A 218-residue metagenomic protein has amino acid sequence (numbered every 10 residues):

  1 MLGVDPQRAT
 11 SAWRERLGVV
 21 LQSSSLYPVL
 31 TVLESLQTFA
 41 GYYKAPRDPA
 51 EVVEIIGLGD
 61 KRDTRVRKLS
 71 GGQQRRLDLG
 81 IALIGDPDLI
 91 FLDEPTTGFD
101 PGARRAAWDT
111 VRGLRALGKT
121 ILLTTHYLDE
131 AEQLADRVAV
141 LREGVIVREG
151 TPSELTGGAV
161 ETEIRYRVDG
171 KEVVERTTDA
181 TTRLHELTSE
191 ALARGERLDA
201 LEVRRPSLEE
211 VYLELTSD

Functional and structural regions predicted by a protein language model:
Q37, G41, P46-R62: Conserved ABC ATPase "signature" region
D86: Conserved catalytic motifs of ABC-family nucleotide-binding domains
I90-E94: Catalytic Walker B motif of ABC-type/P-loop ATPase nucleotide-binding domains
E149-G150: ABC ATPase "signature
E154-D218: Short, charged/small-residue-rich alpha-helical element at the C-terminal edge of ABC transporter nucleotide-binding
